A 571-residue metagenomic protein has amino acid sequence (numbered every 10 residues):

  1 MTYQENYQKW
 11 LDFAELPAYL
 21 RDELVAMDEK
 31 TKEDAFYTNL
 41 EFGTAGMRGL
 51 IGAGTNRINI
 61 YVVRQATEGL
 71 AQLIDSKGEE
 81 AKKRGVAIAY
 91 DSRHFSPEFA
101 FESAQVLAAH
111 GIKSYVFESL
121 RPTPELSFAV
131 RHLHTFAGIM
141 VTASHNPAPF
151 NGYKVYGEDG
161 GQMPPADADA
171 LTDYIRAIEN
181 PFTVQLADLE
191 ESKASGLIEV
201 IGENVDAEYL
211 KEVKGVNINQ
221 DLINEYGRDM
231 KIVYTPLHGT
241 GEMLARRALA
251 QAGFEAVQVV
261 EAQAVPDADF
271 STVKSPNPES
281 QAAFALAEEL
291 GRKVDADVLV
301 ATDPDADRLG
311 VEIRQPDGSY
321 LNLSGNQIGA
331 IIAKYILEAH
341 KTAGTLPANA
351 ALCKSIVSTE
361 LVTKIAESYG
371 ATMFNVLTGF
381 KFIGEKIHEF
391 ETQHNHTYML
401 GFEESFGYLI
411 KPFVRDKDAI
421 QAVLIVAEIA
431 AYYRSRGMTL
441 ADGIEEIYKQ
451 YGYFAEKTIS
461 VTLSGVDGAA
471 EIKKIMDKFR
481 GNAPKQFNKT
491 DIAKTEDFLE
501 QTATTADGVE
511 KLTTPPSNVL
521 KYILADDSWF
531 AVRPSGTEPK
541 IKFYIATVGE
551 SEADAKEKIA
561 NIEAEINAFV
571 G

Functional and structural regions predicted by a protein language model:
Y3-S103, I198-I232: An N-terminal, well-structured beta->alpha segment
T31-L40, N151-A285, E289: Gly/Ser/Thr-enriched, mixed-charge loops and adjacent short helices that form phosphate/oxyanion-binding elements
F36-N56, A143-N146, P236-L244, A248 (+4 more regions): Conserved phosphate/anionic-ligand binding catalytic regions in large, soluble enzymes, centered on
A87-F150, Q251, E255-G310: N-terminal small/polar loop signature for handling phosphorylated ligands or for N-terminal nucleophile
F99-L107, F150-G157, D307-N326, V362: Short Gly/Thr/Asp-enriched flexible loops that form oxyanion-binding sites at enzyme active sites
Y156-A187, N326-N349, K354-I365, A419 (+1 more regions): Glycine-rich phosphate-binding loop plus the immediately following alpha-helix
R292, A296-V298, S319-L321, A339-R533 (+3 more regions): Phosphate-binding and adjacent anionic-ligand microenvironments
